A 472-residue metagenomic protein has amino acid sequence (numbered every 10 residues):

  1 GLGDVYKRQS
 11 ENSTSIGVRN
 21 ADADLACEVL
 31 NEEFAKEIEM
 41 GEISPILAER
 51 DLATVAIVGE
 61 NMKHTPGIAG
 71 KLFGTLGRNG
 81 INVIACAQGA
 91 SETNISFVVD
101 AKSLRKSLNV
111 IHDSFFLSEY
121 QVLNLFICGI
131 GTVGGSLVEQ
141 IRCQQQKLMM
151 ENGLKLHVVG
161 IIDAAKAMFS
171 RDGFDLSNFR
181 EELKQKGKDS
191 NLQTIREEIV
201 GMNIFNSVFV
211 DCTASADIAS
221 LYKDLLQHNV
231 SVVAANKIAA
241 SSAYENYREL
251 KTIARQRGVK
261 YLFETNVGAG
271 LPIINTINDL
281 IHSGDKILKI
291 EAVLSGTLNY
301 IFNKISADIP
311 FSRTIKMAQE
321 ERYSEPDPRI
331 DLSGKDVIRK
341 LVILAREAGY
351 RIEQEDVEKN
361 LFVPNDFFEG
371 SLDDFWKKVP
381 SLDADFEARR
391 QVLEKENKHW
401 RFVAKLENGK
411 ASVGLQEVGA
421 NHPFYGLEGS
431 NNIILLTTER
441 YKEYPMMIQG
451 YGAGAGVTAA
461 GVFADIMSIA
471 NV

Functional and structural regions predicted by a protein language model:
L2-Y6: Short, small-residue-biased leader/transition segments that mark boundaries at the very start of proteins
D22-E39, K102-S118: Charge-rich, low-aromatic oligomerization/scaffolding segments with amphipathic character
E28-V55, V122-L125: Long, charged amphipathic helices and adjacent flexible linkers at domain junctions
A56, K289-L294, N299-F302, M317 (+1 more regions): Catalytic, metal-anchored helix/loop core of enzyme active sites in primary metabolism
N124-I130, G134-Q227: N-terminal glycine-/serine-/threonine-rich beta1-alpha1-beta2 phosphate-ribose binding loop of Rossmann-like
A216-Q227, K237-F263: Rossmann-fold NAD(P)-binding glycine/threonine-rich loop
R255-G258, L262-E321, D331, K335 (+1 more regions): Rossmann-like NAD(P)H-binding beta-loop-alpha module
K304-I305, S312-G426, N431: Substrate-binding/catalytic subdomain of NAD(P)-dependent oxidoreductase enzymes
